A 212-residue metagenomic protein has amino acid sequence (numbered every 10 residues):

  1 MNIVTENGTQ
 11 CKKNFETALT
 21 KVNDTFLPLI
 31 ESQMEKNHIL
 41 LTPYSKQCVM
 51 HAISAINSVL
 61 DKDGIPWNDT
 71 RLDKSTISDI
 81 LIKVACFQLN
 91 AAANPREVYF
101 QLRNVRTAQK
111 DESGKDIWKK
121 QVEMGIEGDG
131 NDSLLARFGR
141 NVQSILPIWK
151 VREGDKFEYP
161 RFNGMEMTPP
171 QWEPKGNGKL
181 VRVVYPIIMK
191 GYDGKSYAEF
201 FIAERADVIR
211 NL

Functional and structural regions predicted by a protein language model:
T5-Q10, N14-L212: Binding-interface segments
